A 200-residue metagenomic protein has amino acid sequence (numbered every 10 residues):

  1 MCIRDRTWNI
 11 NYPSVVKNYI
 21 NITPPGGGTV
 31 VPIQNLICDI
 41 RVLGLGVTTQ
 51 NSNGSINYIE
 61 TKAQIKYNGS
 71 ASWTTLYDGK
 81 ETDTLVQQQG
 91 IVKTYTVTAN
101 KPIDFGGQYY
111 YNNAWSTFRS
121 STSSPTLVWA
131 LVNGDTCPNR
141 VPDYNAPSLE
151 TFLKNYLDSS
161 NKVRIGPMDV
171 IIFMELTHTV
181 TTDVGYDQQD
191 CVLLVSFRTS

Functional and structural regions predicted by a protein language model:
R4-V170, T177-T179, Q189: Extracellular distal adhesion/interaction modules in secreted or cell-surface proteins
E175-T177, S196: Structured loops at beta-to-helix junctions and adjacent beta-edge loops in soluble globular domains
T182-V192: Extracellular carbohydrate recognition
L194-S200: Short beta-strand-to-coil "C-cap" segments at the C-terminal boundary of structured domains/repeats, marking
